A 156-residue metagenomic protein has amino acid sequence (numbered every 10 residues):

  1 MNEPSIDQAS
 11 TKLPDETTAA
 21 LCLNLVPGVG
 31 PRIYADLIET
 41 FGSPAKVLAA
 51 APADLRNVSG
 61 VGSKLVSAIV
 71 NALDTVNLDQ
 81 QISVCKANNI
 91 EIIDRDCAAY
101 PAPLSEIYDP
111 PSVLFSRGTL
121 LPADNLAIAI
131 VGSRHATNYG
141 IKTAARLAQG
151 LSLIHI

Functional and structural regions predicted by a protein language model:
N2-G150: Short, positively charged patches
I154-I156: Conserved small/polar residues in nucleotide/adenosyl-binding loops
